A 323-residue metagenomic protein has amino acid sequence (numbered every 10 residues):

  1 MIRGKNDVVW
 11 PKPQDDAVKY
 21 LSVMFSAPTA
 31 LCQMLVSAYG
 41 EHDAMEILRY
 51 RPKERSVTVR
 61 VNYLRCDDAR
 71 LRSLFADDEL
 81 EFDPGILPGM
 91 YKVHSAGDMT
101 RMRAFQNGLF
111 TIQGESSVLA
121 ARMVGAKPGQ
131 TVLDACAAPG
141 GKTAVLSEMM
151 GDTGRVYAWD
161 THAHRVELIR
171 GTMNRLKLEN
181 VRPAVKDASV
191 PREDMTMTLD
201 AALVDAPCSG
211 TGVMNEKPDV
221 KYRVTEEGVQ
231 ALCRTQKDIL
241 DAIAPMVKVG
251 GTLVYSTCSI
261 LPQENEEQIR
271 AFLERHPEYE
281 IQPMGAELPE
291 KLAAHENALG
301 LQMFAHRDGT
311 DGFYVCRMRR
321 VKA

Functional and structural regions predicted by a protein language model:
M1-A323: S-adenosylmethionine
